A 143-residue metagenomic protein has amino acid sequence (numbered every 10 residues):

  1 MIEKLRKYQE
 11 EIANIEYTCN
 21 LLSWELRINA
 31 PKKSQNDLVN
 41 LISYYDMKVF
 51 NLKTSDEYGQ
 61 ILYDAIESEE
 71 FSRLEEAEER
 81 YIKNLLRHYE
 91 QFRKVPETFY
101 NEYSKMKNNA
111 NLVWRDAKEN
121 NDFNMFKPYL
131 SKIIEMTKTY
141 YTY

Functional and structural regions predicted by a protein language model:
M1-Y143: A well-structured
